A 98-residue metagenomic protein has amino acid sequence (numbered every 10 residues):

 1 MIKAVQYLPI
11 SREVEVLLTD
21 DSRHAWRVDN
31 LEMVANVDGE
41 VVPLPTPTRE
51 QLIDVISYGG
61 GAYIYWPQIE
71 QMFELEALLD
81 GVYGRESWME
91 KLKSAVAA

Functional and structural regions predicted by a protein language model:
M1-A98: Motif-centric detector for short Cys/His coordination patterns
